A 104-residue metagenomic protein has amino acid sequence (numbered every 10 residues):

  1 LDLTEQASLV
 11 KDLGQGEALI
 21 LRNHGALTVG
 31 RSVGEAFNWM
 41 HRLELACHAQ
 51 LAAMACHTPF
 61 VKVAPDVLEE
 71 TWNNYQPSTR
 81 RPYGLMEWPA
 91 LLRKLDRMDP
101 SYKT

Functional and structural regions predicted by a protein language model:
L1-D12: Glycine- and Gly-Pro-enriched alpha-helical subdomains that act as flexible, kink-prone "lid/hinge" or packing modules
Q15-I20, G25-T104: A conserved C-terminal secondary-structure "cap"
